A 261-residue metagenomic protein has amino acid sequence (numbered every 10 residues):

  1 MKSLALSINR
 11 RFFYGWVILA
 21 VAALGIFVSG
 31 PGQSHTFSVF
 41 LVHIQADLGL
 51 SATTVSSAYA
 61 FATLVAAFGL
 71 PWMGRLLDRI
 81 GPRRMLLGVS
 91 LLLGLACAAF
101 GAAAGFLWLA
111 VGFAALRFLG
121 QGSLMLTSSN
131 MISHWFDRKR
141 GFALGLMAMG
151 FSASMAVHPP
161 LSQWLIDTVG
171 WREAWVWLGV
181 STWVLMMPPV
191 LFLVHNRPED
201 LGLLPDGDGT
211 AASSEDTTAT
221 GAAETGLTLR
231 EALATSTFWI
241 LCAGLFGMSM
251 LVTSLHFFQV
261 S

Functional and structural regions predicted by a protein language model:
Y14-A52, G69-M73, H158-P159, L255-V260: Extracytoplasmic
F27-V28, A96-C97, L107-S123, F246: Hydrophobic core of transmembrane alpha-helices in multi-pass small-molecule transporters, especially MFS/SLC-type
Q33-V42, R230-S261: Extracytoplasmic gate region of multi-pass secondary transporters
I44, G122-F136, L144: Intracellular juxtamembrane helix-capping segments at the cytosolic ends of symmetry-related transmembrane helices
G49, G81, A102-L107, F136-D137: Helix-breaking motifs and short loop linkers at transmembrane-helix boundaries and internal kinks in secondary membrane
S57-R75: Central cavity-lining transmembrane alpha-helices of secondary-active solute carriers, predominantly the Major
L91-A104: C-terminal ends and interior cores of transmembrane alpha-helices in multi-pass membrane transporters/permeases
M147-D200: Helix-loop-helix hairpin linking two adjacent transmembrane segments in secondary transporters
